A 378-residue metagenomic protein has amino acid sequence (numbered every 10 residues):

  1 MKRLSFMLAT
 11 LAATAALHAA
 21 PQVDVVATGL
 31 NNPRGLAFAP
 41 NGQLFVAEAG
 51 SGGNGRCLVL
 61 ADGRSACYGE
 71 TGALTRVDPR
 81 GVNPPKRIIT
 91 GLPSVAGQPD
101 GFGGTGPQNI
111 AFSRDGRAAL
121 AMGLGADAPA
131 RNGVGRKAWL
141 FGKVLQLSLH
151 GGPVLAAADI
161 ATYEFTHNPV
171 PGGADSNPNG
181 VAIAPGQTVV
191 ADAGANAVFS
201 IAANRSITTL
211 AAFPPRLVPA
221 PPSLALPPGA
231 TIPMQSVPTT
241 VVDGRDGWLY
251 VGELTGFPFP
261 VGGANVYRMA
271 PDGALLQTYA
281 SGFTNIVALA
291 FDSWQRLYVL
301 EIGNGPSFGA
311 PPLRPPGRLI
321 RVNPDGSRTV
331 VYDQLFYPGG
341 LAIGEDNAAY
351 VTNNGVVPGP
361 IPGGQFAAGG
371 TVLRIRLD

Functional and structural regions predicted by a protein language model:
D24-V25, N83-L92, G151-T162, T208-P222 (+2 more regions): Beta-propeller fold detector
A27-L60: Beta-strand-rich domains and repeat architectures in extracellular enzymes and scaffolds, especially beta-propellers
G29-N41, T71, S94-A118, F141 (+8 more regions): Beta-rich, blade/repeat-based domains predominating in secreted/periplasmic proteins but also intracellular
F45-A49, G53, A119-M122, V190-A191 (+3 more regions): Residue position within the beta-strands of beta-propeller blades
G55-E70, P129-L140, A174, A193-G194 (+3 more regions): Short, solvent-exposed loop/turn segments at conserved positions within beta-propeller repeat blades
G63-A66, E70-T75, G142-L145, A197-S200 (+4 more regions): A short loop-to-beta-strand structural motif that recurs across blades of beta-propeller domains
D78-N83, L147-G152, I201-S206, M269-A274 (+2 more regions): Short loop/turn segments that connect beta-strands within beta-propeller blades
A342-D378: Blade-level signature of beta-propeller repeat domains, shared across WD40, Kelch, NHL, RCC1 and BNR/Asp-box propellers
